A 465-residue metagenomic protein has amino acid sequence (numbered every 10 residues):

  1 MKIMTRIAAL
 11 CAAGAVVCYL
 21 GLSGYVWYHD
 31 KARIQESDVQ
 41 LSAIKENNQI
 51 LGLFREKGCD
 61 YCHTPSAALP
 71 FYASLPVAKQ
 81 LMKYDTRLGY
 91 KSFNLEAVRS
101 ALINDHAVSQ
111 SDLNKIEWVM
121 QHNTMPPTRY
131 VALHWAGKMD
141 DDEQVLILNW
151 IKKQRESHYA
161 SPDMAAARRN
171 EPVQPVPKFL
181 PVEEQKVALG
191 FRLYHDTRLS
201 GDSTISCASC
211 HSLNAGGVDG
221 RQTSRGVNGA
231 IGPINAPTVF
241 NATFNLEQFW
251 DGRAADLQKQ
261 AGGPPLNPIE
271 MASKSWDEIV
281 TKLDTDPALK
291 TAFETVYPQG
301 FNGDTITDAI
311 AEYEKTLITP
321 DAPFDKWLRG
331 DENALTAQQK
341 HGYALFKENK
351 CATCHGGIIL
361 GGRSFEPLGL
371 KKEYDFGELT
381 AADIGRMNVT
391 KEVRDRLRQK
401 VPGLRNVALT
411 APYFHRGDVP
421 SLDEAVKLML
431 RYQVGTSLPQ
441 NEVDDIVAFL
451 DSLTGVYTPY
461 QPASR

Functional and structural regions predicted by a protein language model:
M1-K45, N123, V131-A188, A272-K340 (+3 more regions): Post-cleavage N-terminal segment of exported redox proteins
V16, S23-Y25, K57, A101-V108: Intrinsically disordered, low-complexity coil segments
H29, G52-R55, A67-A97, A167-G263 (+4 more regions): Short glycine/threonine-rich turn/loop motifs
D30-D60, P65-L69, S92, L146 (+3 more regions): Short sequence/structural segments immediately N-terminal
L51, K79, K83, L113 (+9 more regions): Extracytoplasmic/secreted envelope proteins and their assembly/folding machinery, especially bacterial periplasmic
D60, P126, A352: Nucleotide phosphate-binding site architecture
T64-A67, R87, Q121, M125 (+16 more regions): Sec-exported extracytoplasmic/periplasmic mature domains
L69-L75, S92-H106, L113, W118-E143 (+6 more regions): Axial heme c-ligation environment in periplasmic c-type cytochrome domains
